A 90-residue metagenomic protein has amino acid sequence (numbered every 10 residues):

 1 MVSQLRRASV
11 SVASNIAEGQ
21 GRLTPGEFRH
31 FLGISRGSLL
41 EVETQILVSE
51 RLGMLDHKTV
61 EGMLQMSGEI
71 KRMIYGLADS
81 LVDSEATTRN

Functional and structural regions predicted by a protein language model:
M1-N90: Short, C-terminally biased terminal segments at protein or domain edges
